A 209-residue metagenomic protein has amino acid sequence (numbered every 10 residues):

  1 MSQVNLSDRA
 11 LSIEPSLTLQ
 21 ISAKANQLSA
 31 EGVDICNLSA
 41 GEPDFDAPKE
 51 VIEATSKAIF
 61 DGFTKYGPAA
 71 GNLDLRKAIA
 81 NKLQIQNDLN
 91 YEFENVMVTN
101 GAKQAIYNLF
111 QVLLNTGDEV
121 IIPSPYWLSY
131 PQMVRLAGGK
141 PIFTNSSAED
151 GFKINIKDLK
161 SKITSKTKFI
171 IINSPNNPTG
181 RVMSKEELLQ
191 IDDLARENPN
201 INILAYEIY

Functional and structural regions predicted by a protein language model:
S2-G101, N108: N-terminal small-domain helix-loop-helix segment of the aminotransferase-like
D34, D118-E119, K140, K166-F169 (+1 more regions): Structural signature of beta-strand start/N-cap positions in the alpha/beta core of ABC transporter nucleotide-binding
Y91-V96, T116-E119, K166: Short acidic capping loops at alpha-helix termini that bridge into adjacent secondary structure
V112-V134: Conserved PLP-anchoring active-site segment centered on the Schiff-base-forming lysine
S124, F143-S147: Short beta->alpha connector loops at strand-helix junctions that form conserved, small/polar/Pro-enriched
L136-I142: A short helix-loop-beta submotif of the ANL/AMP-binding
S146-Y209: Active-site phosphate-binding strand-loop segment of PLP-dependent enzymes
